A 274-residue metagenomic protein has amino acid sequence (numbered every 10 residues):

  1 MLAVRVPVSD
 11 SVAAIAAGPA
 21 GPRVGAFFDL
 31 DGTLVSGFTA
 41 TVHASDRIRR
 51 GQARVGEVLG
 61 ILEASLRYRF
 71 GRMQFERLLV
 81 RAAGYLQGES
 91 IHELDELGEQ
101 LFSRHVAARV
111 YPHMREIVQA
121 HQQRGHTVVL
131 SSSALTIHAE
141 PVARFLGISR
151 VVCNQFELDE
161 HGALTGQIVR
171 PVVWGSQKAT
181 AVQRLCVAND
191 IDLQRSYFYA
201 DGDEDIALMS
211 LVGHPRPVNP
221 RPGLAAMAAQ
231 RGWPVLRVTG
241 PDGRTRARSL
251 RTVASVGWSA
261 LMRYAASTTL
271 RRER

Functional and structural regions predicted by a protein language model:
M1-A17, P22-R23, E96, S103-R274: C-terminal cap/substrate-recognition subdomain and adjoining C-terminal extension of metal-dependent phosphatase-like
L2-G71: Active-site neighborhood of HAD-like aspartate-dependent phosphohydrolases
G37-A40, R50-A120: A metal-dependent, Asp-based hydrolase signature
T41, V55, F75, G166 (+2 more regions): Short, electropositive, low-hydrophobicity segments enriched in small/polar residues
